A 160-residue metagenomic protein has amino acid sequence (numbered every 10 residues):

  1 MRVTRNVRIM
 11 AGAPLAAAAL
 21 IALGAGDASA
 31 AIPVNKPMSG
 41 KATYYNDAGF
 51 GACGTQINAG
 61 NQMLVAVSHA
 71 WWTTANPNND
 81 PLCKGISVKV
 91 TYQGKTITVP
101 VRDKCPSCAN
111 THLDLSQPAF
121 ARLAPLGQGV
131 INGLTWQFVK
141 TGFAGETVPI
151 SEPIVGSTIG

Functional and structural regions predicted by a protein language model:
R2-P14, A19-G160: Secreted/periplasmic proteins
